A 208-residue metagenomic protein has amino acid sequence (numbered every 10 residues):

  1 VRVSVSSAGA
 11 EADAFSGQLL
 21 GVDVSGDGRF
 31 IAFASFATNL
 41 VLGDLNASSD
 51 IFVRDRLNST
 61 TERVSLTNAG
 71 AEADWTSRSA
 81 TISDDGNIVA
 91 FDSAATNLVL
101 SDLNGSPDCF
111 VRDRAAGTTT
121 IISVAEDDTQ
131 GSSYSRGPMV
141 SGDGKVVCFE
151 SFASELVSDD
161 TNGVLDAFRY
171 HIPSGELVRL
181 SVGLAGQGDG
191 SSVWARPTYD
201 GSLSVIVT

Functional and structural regions predicted by a protein language model:
V1-T208: Conserved "turn/edge" positions that cap or connect secondary-structure elements within repeat/scaffolded domains
